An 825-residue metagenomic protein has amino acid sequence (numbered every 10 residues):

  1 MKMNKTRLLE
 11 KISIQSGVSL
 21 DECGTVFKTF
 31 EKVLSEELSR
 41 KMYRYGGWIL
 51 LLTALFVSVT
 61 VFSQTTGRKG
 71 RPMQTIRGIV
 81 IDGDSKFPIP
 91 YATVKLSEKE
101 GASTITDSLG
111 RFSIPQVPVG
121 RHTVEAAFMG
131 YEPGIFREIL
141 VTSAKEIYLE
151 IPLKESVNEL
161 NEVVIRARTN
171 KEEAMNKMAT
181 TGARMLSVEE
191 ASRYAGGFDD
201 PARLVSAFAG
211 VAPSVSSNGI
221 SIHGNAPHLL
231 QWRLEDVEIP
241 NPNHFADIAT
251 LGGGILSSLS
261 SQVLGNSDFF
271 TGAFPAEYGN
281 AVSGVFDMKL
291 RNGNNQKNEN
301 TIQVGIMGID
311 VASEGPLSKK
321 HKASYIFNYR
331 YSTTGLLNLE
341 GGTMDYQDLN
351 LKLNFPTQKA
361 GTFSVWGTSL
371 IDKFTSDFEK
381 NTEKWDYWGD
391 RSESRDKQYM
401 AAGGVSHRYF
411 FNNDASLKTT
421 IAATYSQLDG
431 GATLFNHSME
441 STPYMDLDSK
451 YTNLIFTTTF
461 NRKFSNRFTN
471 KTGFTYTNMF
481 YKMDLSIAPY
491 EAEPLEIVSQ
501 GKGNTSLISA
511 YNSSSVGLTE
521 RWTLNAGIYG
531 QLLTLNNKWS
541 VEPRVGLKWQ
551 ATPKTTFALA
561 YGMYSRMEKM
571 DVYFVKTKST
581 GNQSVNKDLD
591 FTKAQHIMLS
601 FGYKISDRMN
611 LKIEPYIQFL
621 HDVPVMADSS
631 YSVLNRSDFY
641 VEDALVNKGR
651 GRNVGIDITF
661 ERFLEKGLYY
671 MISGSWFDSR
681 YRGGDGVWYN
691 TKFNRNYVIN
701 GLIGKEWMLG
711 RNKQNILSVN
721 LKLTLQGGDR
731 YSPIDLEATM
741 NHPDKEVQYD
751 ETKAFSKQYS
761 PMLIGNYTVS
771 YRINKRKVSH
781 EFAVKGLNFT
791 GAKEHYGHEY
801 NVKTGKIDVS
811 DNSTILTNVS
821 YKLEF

Functional and structural regions predicted by a protein language model:
T65-K69, M73, I79-S85, A92-S97 (+6 more regions): Short, acidic, small-residue-rich periplasmic hinge/interaction motif at the N-terminus of Gram-negative outer-membrane
K99-R111: Short, acidic Ser/Thr/Gly-rich low-complexity loop/linker segments typical of extracellular and cell-surface proteins
P115, I239-F269: Short acidic/polar hinge/loop motifs at secondary-structure boundaries that mediate gating or recognition
E238, N243, K380-N381, Q427 (+6 more regions): Surface-exposed extracellular loop regions of Gram-negative outer-membrane beta-barrel proteins, predominantly
I255-E299, D310: A beta-strand signature from Gram-negative outer-membrane beta-barrel systems, especially the internal plug domain
S449, N453-T457, V498-Y511, N586 (+3 more regions): Outer membrane beta-barrel strand-and-loop segments of large Gram-negative receptors, especially TonB-dependent
I617-F619, Y640, A644-G727: Gram-negative outer-membrane beta-barrel transporters
T724-E746, S760-N766, Y771-F825: C-terminal beta-signal and adjacent terminal beta-strands/loops of Gram-negative outer-membrane beta-barrel proteins
